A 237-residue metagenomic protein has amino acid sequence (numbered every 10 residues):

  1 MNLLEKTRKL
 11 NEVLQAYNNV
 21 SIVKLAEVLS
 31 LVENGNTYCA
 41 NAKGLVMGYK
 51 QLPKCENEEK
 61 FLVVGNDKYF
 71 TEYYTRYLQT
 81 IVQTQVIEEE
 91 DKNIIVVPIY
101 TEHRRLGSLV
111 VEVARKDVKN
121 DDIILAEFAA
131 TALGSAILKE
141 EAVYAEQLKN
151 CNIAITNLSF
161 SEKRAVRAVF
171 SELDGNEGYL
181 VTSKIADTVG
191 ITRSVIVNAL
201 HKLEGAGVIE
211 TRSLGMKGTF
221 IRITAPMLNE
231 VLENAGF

Functional and structural regions predicted by a protein language model:
M1-L25, V32, G107, V113-E162: Juxtadomain coupling helices with adjacent low-complexity linkers
N2-E5, L14-E90: Structured interaction and signal-relay segments at domain junctions
E88-P98: A short beta-strand signature within small-molecule sensing/ligand-binding domains used in signal transduction
I99-L109: Short hydrophobic/glycine-rich mini-motifs in sensory/regulatory modules that couple input to downstream signaling
S159, V181, L214-F237: Short, cationic-aromatic polyanion-contact patches
S161-V169: Short alpha-helical "packing" element that flanks the helix-turn-helix/winged-helix DNA-binding module
G178-V189: A short alpha-helical element within helix-turn-helix/winged-helix DNA-binding domains across DNA-binding proteins
E204-L214: A short, conserved structural fragment
